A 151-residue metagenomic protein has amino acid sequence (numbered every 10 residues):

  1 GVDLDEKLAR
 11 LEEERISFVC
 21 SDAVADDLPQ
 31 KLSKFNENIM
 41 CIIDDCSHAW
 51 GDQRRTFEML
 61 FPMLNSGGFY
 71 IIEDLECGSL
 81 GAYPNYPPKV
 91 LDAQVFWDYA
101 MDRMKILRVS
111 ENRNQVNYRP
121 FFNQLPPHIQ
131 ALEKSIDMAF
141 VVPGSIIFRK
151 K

Functional and structural regions predicted by a protein language model:
G1-K151: S-adenosylmethionine/decaboxylated-SAM
